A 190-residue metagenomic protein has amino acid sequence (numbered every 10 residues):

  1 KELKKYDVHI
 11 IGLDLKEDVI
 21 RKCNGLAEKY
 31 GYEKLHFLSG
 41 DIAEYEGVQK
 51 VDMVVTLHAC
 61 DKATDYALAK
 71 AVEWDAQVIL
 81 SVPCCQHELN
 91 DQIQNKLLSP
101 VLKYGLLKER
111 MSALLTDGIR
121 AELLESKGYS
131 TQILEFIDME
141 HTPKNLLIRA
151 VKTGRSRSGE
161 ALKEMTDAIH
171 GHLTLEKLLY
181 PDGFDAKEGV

Functional and structural regions predicted by a protein language model:
K1-K5: Conserved SAM-binding loop of SAM-dependent methyltransferases across substrates and taxa, primarily the Class I
H9-I11: Conserved beta-strand positions in the Rossmann-like core of class I SAM-dependent methyltransferases
L13-V190: Class I S-adenosyl-L-methionine
